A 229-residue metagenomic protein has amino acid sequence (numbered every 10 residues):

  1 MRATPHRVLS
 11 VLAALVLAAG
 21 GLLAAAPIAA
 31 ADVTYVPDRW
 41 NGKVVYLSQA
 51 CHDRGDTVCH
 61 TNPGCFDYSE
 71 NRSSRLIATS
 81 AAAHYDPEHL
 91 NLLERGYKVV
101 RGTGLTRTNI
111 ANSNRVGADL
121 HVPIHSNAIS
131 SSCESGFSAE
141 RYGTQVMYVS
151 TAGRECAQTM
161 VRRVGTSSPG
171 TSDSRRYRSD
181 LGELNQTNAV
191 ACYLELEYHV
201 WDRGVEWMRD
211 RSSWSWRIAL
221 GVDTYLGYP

Functional and structural regions predicted by a protein language model:
M1-A31: Secretory targeting and sorting signals
D32-T108, Y142: Active-site histidine-acidic residue metal-binding/catalytic motifs, centered on HxH/HExxH-like signatures
D38-N41, S113-G117, S130, S138-E140 (+1 more regions): Extracellular/periplasmic catalytic domains that process cell-envelope and extracellular macromolecules
K43, D56, H121-S126, S130 (+1 more regions): Active-site-adjacent mobile loop/cap segments within catalytic or ligand-binding domains
V44-Q49, N91, K98-G102, D119-I124 (+2 more regions): Structural recognition of the beta-strand scaffold that forms the well-ordered cores of secreted hydrolase catalytic
C51-R54, V99, G104-N109, S126-S132 (+4 more regions): Solvent-exposed loop/turn segments at secondary-structure junctions within structured extracellular/periplasmic domains
D56-Y68, A128-T159: A short, glycine/acidic-enriched catalytic loop
S80-D86, T151-S168, G204-P229: Long, well-ordered alpha-helical scaffolding segments within enzyme catalytic domains, especially pronounced
